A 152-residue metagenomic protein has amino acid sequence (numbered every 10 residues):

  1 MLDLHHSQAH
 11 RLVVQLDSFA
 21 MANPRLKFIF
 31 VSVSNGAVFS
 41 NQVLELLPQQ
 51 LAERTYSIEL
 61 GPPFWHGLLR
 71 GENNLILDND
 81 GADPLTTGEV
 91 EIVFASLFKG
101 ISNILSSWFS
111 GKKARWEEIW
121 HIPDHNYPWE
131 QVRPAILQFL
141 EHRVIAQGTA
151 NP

Functional and structural regions predicted by a protein language model:
M1-L26, T87, A95-P152: Active-site catalytic motif of lipid deacylating hydrolases and related acyltransferases
A9-V90: Serine-dependent carboxylesterase/thioesterase catalytic core of lipase-like alpha/beta-hydrolase/SGNH enzymes
